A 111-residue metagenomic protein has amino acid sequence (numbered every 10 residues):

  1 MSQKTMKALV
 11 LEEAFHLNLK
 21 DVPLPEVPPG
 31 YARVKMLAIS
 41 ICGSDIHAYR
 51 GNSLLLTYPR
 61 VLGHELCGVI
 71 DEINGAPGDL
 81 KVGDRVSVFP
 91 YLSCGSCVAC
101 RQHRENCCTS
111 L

Functional and structural regions predicted by a protein language model:
S2-L9: Short structural boundary motif marking the start of a folded domain
V10-E12, R50, R101: Residue-level signal for short segments within beta-strands and strand-turn junctions of well-structured beta-sheet
E13-H16, Y91: Short, surface-exposed acidic/glycine-rich loop or hinge patches that mediate macromolecular interfaces
F15-L19, G43-S44: Short N-terminal binding/cap micro-motifs at the start of the first secondary-structure element
D21-P23: Generic structural detector for well-ordered beta-strands
P25-I39, N52-R101, N106: Glycine-rich beta-strand-centered segment in the early N-terminal region that forms part of a ligand/cofactor-binding
S44-R50: Cytochrome P450 core scaffold surrounding the K-helix E-X-X-R motif and the conserved "meander" helix-loop region
